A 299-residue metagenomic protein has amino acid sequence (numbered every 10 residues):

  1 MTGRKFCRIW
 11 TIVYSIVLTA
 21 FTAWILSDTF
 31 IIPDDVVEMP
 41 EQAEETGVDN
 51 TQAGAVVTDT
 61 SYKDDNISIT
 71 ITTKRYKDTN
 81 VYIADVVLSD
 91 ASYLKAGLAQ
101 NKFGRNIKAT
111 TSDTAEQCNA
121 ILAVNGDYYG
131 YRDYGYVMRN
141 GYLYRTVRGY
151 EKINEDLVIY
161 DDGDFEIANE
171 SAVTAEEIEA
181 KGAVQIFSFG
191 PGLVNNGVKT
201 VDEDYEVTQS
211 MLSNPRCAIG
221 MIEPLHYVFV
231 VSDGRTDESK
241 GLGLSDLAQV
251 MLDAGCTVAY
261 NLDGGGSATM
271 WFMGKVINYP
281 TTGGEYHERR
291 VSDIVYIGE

Functional and structural regions predicted by a protein language model:
T2-Y150, E166: Zymogen propeptides
Y62, Y129-S210: Active-site-adjacent helix-turn-beta-strand microarchitecture at beta-sheet edges that either contains or buttresses
T79, A91, D164, M221-V228: Beta-strand-turn-beta hairpins that frame and shape the catalytic cleft of phosphate-ester-processing enzymes
T79-V81, Q117-C118, K152, S188 (+2 more regions): Extracytoplasmic
D85-V87, V124-G126, Y160, G220 (+1 more regions): Short beta-strand segments
A99-F103, S171-A175, S232-T236: Short, solvent-exposed aromatic-acidic interface loops
L122-G126, I159, I167, V258-L262: General beta-strand structural signal in soluble alpha/beta enzymes
D133-E151, D204-T257, L262, S267-E299: Conserved, well-ordered active-site substructure
